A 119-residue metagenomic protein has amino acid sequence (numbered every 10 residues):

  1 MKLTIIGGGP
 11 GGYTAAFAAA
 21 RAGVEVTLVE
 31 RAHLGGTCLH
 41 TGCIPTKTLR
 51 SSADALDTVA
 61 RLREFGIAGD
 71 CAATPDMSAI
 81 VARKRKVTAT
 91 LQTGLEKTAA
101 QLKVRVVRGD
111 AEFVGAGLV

Functional and structural regions predicted by a protein language model:
M1-G11: Beta1/beta-strand and adjacent pyrophosphate-binding region of the FAD-binding site in flavoprotein oxidoreductases
F17-V24, V29-V119: Glycine-rich flavin
